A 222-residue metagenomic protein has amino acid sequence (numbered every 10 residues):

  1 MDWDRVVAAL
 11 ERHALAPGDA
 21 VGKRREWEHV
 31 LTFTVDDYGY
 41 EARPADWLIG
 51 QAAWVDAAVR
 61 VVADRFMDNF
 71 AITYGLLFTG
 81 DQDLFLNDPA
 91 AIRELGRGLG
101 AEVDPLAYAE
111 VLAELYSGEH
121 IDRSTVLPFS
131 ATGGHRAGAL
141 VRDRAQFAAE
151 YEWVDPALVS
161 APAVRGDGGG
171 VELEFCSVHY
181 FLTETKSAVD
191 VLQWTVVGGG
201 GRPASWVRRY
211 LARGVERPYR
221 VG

Functional and structural regions predicted by a protein language model:
M1-A157: Extended, low-hydrophobicity segments enriched in charged/polar residues
V21, Y40, A161-G166, A204-W206: Generic structural motif
V62, T79, N87, R165-D167 (+2 more regions): A structural detector for beta-sheet-dominated domains
H135-L192: Acidic, glycine-rich flexible loop segments
G168-G170, V178-G222: Acidic, serine/threonine-rich low-complexity disordered tracts
